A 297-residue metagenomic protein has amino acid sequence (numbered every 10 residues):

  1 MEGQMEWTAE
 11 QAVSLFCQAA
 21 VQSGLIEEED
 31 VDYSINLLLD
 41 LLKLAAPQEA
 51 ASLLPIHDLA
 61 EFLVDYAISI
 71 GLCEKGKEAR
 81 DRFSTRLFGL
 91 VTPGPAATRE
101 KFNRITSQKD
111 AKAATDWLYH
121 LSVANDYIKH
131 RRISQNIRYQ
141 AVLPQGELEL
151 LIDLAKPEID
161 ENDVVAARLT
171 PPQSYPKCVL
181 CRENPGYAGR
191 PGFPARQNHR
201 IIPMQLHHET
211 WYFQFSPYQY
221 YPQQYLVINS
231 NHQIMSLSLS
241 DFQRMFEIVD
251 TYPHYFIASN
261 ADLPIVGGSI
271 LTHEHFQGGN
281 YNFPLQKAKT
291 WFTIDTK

Functional and structural regions predicted by a protein language model:
M1-M235: Active-site microenvironments that recognize anionic phosphate/pyrophosphate groups
L143, S269-L271: Short coil/turn motifs at beta-sheet boundaries
V179-P185, F246, A258-S259, A288-W291: Short C-terminal domain-edge/linker segments immediately following a structured domain
N198-R200, S230-I257: Helical scaffold of the NTase/Pol beta-like nucleotidyltransferase catalytic core
Y225-L226, L237-S240, A288: A short secondary-structure junction signal
S236, H254-I257, L263-S269, N280-K297: Conserved His + Asp/Glu catalytic blocks
H273-G278: Conserved metal-phosphate-binding beta-hairpin within the catalytic cores of diverse ATP-dependent phosphoryl-transfer
